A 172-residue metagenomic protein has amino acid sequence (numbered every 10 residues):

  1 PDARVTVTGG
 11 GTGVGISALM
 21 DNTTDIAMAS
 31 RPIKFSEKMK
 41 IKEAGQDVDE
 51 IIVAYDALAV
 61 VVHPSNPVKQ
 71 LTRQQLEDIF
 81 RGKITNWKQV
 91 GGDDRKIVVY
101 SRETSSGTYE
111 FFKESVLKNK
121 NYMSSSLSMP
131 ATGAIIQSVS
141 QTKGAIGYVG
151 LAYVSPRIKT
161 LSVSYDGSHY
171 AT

Functional and structural regions predicted by a protein language model:
P1-T172: Exported/periplasmic ABC-transporter solute-binding proteins
